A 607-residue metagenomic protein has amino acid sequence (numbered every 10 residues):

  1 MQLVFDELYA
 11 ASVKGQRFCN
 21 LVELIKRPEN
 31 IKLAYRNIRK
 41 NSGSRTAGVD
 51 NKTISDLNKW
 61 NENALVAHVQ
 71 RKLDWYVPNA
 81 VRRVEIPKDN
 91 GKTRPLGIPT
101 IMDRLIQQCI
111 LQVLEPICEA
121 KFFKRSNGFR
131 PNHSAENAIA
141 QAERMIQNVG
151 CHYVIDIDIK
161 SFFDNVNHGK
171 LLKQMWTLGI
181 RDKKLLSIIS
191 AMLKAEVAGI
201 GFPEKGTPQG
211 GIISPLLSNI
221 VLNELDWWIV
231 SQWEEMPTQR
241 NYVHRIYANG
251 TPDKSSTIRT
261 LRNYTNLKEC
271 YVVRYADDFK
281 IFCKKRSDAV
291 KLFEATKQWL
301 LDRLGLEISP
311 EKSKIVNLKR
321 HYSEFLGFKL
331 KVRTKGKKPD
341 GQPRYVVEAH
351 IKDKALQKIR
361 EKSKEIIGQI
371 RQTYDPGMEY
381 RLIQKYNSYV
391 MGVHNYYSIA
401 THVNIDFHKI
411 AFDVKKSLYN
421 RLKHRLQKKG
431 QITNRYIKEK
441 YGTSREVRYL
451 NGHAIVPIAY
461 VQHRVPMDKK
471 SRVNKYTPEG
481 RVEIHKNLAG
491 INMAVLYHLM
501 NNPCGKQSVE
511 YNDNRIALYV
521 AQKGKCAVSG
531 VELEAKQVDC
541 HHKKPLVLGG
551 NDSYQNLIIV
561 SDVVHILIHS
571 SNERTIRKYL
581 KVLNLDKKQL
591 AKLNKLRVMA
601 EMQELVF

Functional and structural regions predicted by a protein language model:
M1-N63: Non-catalytic, polymerase-adjacent accessory regions of viral genome-replication enzymes
L65, A80, K124-R125, R130-H133 (+3 more regions): Conserved polymerase palm-domain catalytic core
D158, G530-D562, S570-I576: Histidine-centered nuclease catalytic patch
K194, G199, L304-D375, V390-M391: A conserved non-catalytic segment of reverse transcriptases and RNA-directed RNA polymerases corresponding to the late
R371, M378-Y441: Non-catalytic, peripheral interaction segments enriched in hydrophobic/basic residues
I410-D413, S417-K506: Extended C-terminal regions of large enzymes
S508-D539, S561-V563: Short cysteine-rich loop/turn motifs with clustered Cys
V547-Q555, L567-F607: Polybasic, low-complexity binding patches
